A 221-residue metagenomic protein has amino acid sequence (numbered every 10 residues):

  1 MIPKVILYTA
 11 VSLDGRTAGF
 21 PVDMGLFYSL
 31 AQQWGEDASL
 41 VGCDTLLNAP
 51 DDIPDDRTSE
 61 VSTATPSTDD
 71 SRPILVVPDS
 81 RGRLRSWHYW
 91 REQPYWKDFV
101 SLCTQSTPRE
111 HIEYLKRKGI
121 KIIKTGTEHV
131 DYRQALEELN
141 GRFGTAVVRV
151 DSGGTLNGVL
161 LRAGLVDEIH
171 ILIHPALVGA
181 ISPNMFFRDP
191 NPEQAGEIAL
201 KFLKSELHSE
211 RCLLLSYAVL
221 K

Functional and structural regions predicted by a protein language model:
M1-K221: Enzymes that bind and transform nitrogen-containing heteroaromatic metabolites
